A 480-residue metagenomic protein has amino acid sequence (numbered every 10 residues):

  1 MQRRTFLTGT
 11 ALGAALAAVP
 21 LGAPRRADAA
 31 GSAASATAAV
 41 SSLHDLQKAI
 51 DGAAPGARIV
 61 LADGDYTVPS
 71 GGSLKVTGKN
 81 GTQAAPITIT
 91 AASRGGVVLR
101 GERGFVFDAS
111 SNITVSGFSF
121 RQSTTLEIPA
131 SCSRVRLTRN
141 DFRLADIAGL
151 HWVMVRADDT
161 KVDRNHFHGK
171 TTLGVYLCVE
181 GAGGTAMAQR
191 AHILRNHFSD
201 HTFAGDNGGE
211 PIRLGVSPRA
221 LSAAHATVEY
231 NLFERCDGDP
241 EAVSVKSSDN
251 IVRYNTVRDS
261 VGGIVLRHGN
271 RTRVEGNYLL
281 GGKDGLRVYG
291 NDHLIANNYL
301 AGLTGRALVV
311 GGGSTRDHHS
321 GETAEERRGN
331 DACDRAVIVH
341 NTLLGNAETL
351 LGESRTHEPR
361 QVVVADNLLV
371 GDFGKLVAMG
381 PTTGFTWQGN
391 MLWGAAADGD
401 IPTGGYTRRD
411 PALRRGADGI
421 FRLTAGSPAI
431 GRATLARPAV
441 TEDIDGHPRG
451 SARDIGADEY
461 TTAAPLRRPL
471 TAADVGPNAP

Functional and structural regions predicted by a protein language model:
T5-R25: N-terminal export signals
L21-S41: C-terminal segment of N-terminal export signals and the immediately downstream linker at the start of the mature
S41-I50, P55-I87, R94-R103: N-terminal extracellular ligand-recognition/capping segment immediately after the signal peptide
A57-L61, N390-A395, D454-A457: Extracellular beta-strand repeat scaffolds in secreted/surface proteins
P69-T77, A92, R100-F107, R121-R136 (+3 more regions): Glycine- and acidic/polar-rich repeat regions and solenoidal domains
V115-S119: Predominantly transmembrane beta-strands of Gram-negative outer membrane beta-barrel pores used for transport
I420, T424-P480: Surface beta-loop-beta hairpin patches that serve as ligand-binding interfaces in beta-rich domains
